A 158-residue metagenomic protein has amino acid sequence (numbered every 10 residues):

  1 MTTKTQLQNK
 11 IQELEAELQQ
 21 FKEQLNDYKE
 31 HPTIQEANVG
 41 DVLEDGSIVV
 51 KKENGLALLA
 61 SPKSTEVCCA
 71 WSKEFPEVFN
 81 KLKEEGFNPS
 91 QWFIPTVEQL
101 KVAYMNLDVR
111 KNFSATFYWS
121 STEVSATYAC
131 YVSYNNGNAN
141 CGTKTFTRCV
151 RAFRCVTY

Functional and structural regions predicted by a protein language model:
M1-K29: Short, low-complexity, charged amphipathic interaction modules
K4, E44-D45, E53-N54, V109-R110 (+1 more regions): Generic detector of bulky aromatic hydrophobic side chains
Q6, E77, E98-V102: Extracytoplasmic/secreted proteins, especially bacterial periplasmic and envelope-associated proteins
Q20-W92, Y128-Y131, N135, T143-K144 (+1 more regions): Extracellular adhesion/carbohydrate-recognition regions
S90-Q91, V97-Y158: C-terminal, surface-exposed recognition/capping segments
